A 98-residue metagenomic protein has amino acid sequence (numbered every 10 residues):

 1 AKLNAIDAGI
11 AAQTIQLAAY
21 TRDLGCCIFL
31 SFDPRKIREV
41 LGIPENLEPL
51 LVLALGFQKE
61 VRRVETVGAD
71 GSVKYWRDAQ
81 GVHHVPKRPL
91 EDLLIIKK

Functional and structural regions predicted by a protein language model:
A1-K98: Acidic, surface-exposed loops and disordered segments
